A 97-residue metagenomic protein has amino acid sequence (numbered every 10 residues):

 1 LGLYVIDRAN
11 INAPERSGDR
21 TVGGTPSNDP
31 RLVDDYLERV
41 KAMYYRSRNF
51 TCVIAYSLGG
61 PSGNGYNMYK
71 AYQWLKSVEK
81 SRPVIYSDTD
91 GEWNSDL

Functional and structural regions predicted by a protein language model:
L1-L97: Substrate-binding/catalytic cleft of secreted carbohydrate-active enzymes, primarily glycoside hydrolases
